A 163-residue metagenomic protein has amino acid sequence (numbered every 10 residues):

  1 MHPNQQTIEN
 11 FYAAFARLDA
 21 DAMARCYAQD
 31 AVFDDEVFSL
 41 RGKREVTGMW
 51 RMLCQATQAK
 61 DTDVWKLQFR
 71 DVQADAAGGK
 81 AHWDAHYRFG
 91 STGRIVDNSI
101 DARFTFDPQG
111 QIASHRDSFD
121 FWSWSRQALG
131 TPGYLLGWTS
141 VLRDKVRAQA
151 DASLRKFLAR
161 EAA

Functional and structural regions predicted by a protein language model:
M1-D21, R25, D151-A163: Short, low-complexity N-terminal intrinsically disordered segments enriched in polar/charged residues
P3, E45, V96: Soluble or luminal CAZymes and related metallo-dependent hydrolases
I8, F15, Y27, V46 (+3 more regions): Hydrophobic alpha-helical core bundles mediating ligand binding, dimerization, or RNAP-core interactions
A20-A24, A28-G79: A solvent-exposed, acidic/Ser-Thr-rich amphipathic alpha-helical stretch
C54-A163: A beta-strand edge to alpha-helix "cap/lid" segment located at domain peripheries
